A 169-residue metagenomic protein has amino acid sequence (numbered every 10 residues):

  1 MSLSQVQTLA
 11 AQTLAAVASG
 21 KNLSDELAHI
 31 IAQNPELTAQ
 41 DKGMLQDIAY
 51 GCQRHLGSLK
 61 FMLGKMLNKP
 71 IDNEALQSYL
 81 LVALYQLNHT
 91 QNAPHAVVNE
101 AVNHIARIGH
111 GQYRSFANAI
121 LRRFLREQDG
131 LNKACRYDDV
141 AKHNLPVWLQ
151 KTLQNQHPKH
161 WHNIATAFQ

Functional and structural regions predicted by a protein language model:
M1-Q169: Class I Rossmann-like S-adenosyl-L-methionine
